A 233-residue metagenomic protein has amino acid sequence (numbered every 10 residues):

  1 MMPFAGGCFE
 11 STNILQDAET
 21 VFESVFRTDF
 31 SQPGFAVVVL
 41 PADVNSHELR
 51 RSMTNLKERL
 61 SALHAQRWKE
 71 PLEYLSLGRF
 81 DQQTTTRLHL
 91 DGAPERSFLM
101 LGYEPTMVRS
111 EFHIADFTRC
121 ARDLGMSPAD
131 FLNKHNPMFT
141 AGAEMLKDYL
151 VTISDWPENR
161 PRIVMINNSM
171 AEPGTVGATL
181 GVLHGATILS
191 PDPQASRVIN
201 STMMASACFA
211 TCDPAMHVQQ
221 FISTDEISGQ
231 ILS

Functional and structural regions predicted by a protein language model:
M1-R67, S223-L232: N-terminal auxiliary "cap/dimerization" subdomain that precedes the catalytic jelly-roll/cupin core of mononuclear
R27-F30, R87-A93, T152-E158, Q194-A195: A general structural signal for short secondary-structure junctions and capping/turn motifs
V37, L99-L101, I163-M165: Conserved hydrophobic/aromatic beta-strand scaffold that supports enzyme active sites
A42-N45, P105-V108, S169-E172: Short, solvent-exposed loop/turn segments at secondary-structure junctions
A62-A115, H135-F139, A143-I153, L183: Conserved double-stranded beta-helix
F80-D81, L101, A121-S127, F139-T140 (+1 more regions): Cysteine-centered catalytic environments shared across enzyme families
R119-T140, E226-S233: Short, cationic low-complexity segments
G142-S233: Catalytic core of Fe(II)/2-oxoglutarate
